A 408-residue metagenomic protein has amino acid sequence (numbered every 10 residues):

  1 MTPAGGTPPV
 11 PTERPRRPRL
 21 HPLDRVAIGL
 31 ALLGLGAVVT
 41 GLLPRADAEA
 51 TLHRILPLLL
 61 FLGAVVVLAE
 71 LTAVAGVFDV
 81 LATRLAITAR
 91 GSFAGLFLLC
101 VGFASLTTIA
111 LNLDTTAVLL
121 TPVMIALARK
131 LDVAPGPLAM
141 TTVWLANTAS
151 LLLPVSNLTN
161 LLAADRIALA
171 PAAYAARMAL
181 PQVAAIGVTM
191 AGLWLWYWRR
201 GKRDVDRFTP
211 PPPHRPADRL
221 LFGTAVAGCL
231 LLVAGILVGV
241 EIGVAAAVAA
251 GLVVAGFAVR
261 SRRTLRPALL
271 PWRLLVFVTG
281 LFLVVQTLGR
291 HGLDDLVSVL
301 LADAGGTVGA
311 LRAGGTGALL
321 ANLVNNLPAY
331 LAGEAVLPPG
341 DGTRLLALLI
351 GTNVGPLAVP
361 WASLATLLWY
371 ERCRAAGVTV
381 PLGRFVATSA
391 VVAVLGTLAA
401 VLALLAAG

Functional and structural regions predicted by a protein language model:
T2-P15, I186-R262: Long, contiguous bundles of hydrophobic transmembrane helices that form the permeation core of multi-pass
R16-D24, A46-L58, P171-P181, R215-D218 (+5 more regions): Interfacial loop-to-helix junctions that mark the boundaries of transmembrane helices in multi-pass membrane
I28, L59-L60, A94-G102, T116 (+9 more regions): Hydrophobic alpha-helical transmembrane segments
G29-G41, G63-A69, A104-S105, A184-L195 (+6 more regions): Hydrophobic core segments of alpha-helical transmembrane domains in multi-pass membrane transport and ion-translocation
R45, E49-P135, W272-L274, V278-D341: Membrane-embedded alpha-helical segments and adjacent helix-loop junctions characteristic of multi-pass solute
G91-L99, K130-T142, L169-L180, G340-N353 (+1 more regions): Membrane-interface alpha-helices at helix entry/exit sites of multi-pass transporters
T108-V118, P135-L169, M190, W194 (+2 more regions): Alpha-helical transmembrane segments and, especially, the helix-loop junctions at the ends of these helices
V133, A173-P216, V354-G408: Juxtamembrane and boundary regions of transmembrane helices in multi-pass small-molecule transporters and channels
